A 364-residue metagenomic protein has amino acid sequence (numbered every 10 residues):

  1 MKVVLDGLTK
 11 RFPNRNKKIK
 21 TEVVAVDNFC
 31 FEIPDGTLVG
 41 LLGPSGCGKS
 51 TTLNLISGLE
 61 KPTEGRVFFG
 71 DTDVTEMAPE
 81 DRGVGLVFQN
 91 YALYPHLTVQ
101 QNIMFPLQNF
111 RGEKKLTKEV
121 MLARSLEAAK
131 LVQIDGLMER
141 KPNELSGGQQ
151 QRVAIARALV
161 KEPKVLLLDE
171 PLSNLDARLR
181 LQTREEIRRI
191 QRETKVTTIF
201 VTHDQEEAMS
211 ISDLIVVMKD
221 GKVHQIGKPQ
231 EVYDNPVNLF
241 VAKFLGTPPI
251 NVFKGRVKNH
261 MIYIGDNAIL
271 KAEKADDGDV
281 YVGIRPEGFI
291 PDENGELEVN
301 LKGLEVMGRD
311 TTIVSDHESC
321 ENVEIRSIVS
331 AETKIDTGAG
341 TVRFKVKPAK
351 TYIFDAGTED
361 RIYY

Functional and structural regions predicted by a protein language model:
L42-P44: The feature captures the beta-strand-to-loop junction immediately N-terminal to the Walker
S57: Helix-to-loop junction immediately C-terminal to a conserved catalytic motif
T63-R66, D220, T351: Conserved coupling/switch loops of ABC nucleotide-binding domains, chiefly the family-specific signature
G65-D73: Conserved ABC transporter NBD signature motif
G83-G85, Q89, L93-F240: ABC ATPase nucleotide-binding domains
M261-Y364: Non-catalytic connector elements of ABC transporters
